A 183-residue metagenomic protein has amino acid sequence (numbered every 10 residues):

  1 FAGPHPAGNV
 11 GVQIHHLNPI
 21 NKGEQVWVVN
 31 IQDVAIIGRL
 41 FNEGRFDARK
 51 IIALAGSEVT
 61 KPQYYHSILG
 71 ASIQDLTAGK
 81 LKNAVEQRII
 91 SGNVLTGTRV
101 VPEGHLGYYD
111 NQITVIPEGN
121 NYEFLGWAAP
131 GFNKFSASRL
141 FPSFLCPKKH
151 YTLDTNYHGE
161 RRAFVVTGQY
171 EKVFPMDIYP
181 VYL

Functional and structural regions predicted by a protein language model:
F1-Y182: Buried, small/hydrophobic-residue-enriched core segments of structured protein domains
